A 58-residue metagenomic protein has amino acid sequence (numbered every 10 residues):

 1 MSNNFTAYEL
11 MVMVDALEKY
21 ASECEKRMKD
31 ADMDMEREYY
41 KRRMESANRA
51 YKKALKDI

Functional and structural regions predicted by a protein language model:
M1-A31, A50, L55: N-terminal acidic leader/helix
D34-S46: Short, charged, amphipathic alpha-helical segments
